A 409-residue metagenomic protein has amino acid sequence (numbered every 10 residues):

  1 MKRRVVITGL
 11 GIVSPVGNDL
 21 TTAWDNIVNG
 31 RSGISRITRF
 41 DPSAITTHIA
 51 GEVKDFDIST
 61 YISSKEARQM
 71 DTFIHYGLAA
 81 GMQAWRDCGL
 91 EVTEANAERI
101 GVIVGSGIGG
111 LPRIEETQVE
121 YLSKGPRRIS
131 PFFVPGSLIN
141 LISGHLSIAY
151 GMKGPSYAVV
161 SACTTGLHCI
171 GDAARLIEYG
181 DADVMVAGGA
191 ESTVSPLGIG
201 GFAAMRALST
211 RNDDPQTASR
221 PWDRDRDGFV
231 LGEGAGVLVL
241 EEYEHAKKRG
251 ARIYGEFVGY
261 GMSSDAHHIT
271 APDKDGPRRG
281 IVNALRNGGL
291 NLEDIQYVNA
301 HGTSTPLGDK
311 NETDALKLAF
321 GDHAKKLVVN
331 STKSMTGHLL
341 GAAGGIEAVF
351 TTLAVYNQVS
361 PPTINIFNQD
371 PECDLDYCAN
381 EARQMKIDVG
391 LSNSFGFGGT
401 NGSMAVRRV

Functional and structural regions predicted by a protein language model:
M1-E66, C88, E244-E256, V349-T363 (+1 more regions): ACP-dependent fatty acid/polyketide chain-elongation machinery
M1-K2, R36-A79, W85, G109-D172 (+3 more regions): Conserved catalytic cysteine-centered active-site region of acyl-thioester-dependent Claisen-condensing enzymes
R4-T8, S35, D213-G288, Y297: Condensing-enzyme catalytic core mediating Claisen C-C bond formation in acyl metabolism
G9, I27, G81, V102 (+10 more regions): Conserved small-residue
I74-N96, G101-S106: Feature captures the FAD/FMN-dependent oxidoreductase FAD-binding
A84-N96, A246-G250, I281-Y297, A319-H323: Phosphate/pyrophosphate-binding loops at sites that engage ATP/ADP/AMP, CoA/4′-phosphopantetheine, polyphosphate
S123-S130, G171, R175, Y179 (+4 more regions): Glycine-/small-residue-rich "gating" segment that lines the acyl/pantetheine channel and substrate pocket
A266-P277, T303-F320, L339-I346: Short glycine/threonine-rich loop-to-helix capping motif typified by GTGT followed within a few residues by an Asp-Pro
